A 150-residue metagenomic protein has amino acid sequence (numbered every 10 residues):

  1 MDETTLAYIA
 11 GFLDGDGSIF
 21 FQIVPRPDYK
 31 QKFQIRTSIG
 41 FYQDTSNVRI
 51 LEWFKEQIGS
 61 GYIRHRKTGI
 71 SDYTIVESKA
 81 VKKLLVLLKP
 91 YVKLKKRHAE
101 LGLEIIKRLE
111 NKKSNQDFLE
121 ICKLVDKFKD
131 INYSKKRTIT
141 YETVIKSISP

Functional and structural regions predicted by a protein language model:
M1-P150: Sequence-level preference for short, compositionally simple segments enriched in small aliphatic or small polar residues
